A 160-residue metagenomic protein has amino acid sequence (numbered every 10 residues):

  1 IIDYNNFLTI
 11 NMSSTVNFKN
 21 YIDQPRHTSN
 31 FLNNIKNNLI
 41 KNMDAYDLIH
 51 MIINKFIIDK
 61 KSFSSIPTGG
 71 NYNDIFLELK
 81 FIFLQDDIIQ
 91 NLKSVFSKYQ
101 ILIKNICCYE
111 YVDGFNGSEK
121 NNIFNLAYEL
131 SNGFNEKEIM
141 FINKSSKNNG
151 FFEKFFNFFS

Functional and structural regions predicted by a protein language model:
D3-S160: Nucleotide/phosphate-binding catalytic cleft detector across ATP-hydrolyzing and phosphate-transferring enzymes
